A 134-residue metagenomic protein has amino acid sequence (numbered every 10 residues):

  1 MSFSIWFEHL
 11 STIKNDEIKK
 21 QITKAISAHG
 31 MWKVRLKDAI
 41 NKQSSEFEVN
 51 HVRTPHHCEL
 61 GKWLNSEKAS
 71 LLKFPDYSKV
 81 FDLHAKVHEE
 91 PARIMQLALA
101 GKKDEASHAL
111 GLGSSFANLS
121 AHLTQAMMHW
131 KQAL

Functional and structural regions predicted by a protein language model:
M1-L134: N-terminal membrane-sensor/transducer module of prokaryotic signaling receptors
